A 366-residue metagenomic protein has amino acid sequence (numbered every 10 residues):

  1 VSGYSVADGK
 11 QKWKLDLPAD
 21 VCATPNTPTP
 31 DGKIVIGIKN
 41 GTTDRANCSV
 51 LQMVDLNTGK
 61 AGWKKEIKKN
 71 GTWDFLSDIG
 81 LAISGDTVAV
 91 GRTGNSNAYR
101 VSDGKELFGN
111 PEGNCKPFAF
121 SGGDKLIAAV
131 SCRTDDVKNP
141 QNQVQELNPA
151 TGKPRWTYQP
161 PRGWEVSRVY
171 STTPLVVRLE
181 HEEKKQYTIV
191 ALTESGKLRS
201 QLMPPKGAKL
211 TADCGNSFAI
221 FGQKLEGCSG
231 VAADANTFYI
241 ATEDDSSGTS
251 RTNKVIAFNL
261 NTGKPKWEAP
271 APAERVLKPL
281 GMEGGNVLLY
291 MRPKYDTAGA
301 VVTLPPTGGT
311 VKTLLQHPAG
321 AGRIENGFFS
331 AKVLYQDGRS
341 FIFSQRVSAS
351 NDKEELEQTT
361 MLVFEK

Functional and structural regions predicted by a protein language model:
V1, A23-L51, W73-V90, F118-V144 (+4 more regions): Repeat-blade elements of multi-bladed beta-propeller folds
V1-A23, D55-G71, K105-P111, K153-Q159 (+3 more regions): Aromatic (tryptophan-biased) beta-strands that constitute blades/sheets of beta-rich domains
T29, R92, R100, N148 (+3 more regions): Acidic surface patches and DE-rich sequence motifs
C48-G59, Q141-G152, I189-K197, N253-G263 (+2 more regions): Beta-propeller blade signature
A61-G109, L126: Fungal eukaryote-biased detector of long internal structured cores
G94-Y158: Internal metal/ion-chelating core segments
G248-I324: Intrinsically disordered, low-complexity segments enriched in Gly and acidic/Ser/Thr residues that form flexible
G309, H317, G338-E355, T359-K366: N-terminal export/targeting signals for secretion/compartment entry
